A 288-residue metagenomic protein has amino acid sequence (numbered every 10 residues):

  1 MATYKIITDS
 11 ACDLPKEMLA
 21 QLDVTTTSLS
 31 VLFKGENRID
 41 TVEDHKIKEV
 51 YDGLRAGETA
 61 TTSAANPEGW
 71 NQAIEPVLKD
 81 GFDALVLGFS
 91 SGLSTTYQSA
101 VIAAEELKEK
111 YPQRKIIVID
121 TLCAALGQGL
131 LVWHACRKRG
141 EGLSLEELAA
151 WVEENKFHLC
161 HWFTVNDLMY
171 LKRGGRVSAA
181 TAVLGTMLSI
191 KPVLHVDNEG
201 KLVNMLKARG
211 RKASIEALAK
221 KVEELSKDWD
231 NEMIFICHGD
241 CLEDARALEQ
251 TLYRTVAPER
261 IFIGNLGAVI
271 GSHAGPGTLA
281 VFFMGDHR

Functional and structural regions predicted by a protein language model:
T3-K5, A11-L19, V24-T25, S30 (+4 more regions): Mixed-charge interfacial surface used for oligomerization/domain docking and macromolecular partner engagement
K5-G69: N-terminal glycine-rich anion-binding loop in soluble enzyme alpha/beta folds
D44-Y51, I74, K79, E106: A short glycine/small-residue-enriched secondary-structure motif
E58-A65, G88-T95, L122-C123: Short coil/turn segments at secondary-structure boundaries
G69-Y97, A104: N-terminal glycine-rich phosphate/adenylate-binding segment common to multiple enzyme folds
L85-G88, I116-D120: Short acidic, glycine/Ser/Thr-rich loop/turn "cap" segments at secondary-structure junctions
